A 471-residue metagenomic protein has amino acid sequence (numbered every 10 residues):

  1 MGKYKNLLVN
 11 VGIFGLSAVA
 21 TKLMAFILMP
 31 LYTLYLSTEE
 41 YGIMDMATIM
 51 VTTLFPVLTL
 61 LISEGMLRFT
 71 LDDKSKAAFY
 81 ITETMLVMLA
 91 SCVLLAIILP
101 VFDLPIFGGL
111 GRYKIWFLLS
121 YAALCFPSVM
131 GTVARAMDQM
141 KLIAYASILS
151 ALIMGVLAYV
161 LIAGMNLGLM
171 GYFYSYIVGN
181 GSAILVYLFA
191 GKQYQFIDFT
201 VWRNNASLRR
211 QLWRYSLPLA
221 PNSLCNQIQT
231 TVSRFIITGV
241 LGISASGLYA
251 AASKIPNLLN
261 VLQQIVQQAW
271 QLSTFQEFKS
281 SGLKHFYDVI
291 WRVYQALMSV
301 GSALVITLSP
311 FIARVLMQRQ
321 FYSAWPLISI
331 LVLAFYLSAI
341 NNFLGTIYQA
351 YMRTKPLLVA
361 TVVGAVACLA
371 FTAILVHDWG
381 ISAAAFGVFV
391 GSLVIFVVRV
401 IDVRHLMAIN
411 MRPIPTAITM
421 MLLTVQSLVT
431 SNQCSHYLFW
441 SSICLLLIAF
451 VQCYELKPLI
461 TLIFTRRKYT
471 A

Functional and structural regions predicted by a protein language model:
M1-K3, L7, I115, L169-S175 (+4 more regions): Interhelical loop/hinge segments that connect adjacent transmembrane helices in multipass membrane
K3-S63, C92, A96, M154-G155 (+4 more regions): Signature of the first transmembrane helix
N10-A25, S150, S175-G191, N205-F275 (+2 more regions): Transmembrane helical elements of multi-pass membrane transporters/channels
V19, L58-T59, T82-G109, L185 (+2 more regions): Alpha-helical transmembrane segments of multi-pass membrane transport and lipid-handling proteins
P56-K74, Q195, A252-W291, G345-A350: Helix-loop junctions and terminal segments of transmembrane helices in multi-pass membrane transport/translocation
F69-K74, L124-S147, F275, V332-V363 (+1 more regions): Membrane-interface junctions at transmembrane-helix termini in multi-pass inner-membrane proteins
I115, Y145-Q193, V362-A367, I381-D402 (+1 more regions): Hydrophobic alpha-helical transmembrane segments
I409, L428-A471: Membrane-proximal transmembrane or re-entrant/amphipathic helices at the cytosolic face
